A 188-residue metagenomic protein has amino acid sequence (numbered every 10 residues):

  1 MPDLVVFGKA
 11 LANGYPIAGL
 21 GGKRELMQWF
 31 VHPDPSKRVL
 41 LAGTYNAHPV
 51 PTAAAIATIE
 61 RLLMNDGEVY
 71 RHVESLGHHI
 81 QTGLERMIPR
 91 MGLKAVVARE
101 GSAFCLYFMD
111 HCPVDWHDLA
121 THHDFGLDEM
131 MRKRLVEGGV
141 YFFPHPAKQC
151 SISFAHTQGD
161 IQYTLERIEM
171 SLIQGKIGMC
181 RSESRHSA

Functional and structural regions predicted by a protein language model:
M1-A188: Conserved N-terminal phosphate-binding loop of PLP-dependent enzymes in the Aspartate aminotransferase
